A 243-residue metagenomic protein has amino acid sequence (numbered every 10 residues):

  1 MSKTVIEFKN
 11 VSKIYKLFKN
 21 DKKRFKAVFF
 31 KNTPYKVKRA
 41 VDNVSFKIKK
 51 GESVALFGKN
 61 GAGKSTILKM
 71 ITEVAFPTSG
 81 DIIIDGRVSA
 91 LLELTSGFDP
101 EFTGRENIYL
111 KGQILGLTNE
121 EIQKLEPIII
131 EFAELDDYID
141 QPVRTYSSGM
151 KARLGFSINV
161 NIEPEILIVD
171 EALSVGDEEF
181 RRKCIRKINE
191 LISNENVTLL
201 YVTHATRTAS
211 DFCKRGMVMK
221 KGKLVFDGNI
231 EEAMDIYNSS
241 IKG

Functional and structural regions predicted by a protein language model:
S2-A40, E231-K242: Pre-NBD coupling/linker segments of ABC/ABC-like ATPases
K26-V28, Y109, E121-Y138: Conserved ABC ATPase "signature" region
F57-K59: The feature captures the beta-strand-to-loop junction immediately N-terminal to the Walker
T203-H204: H-loop/switch region of ABC-family ATPase nucleotide-binding domains
A209-D211: A short, surface-exposed alpha-helical micro-motif characterized by mixed small hydrophobic and charged/polar residues
K221-G222, Y237: Conserved ABC ATPase "signature" C-loop
